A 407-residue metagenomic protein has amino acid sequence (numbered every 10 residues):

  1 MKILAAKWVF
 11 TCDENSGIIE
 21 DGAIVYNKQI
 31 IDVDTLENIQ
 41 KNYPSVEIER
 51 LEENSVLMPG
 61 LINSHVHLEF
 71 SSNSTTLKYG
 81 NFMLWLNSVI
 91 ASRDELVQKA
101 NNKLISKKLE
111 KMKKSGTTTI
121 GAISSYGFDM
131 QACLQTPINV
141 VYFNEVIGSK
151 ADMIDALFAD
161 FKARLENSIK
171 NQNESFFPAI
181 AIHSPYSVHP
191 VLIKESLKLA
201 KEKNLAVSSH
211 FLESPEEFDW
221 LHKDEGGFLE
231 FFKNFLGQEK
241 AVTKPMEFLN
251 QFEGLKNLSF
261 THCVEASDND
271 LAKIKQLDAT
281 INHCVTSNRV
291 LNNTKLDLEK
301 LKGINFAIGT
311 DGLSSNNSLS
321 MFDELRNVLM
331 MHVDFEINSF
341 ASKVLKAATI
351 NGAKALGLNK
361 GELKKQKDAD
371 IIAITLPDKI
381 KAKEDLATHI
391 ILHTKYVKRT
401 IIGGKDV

Functional and structural regions predicted by a protein language model:
M1-N42, K354, L358, I401 (+1 more regions): N-terminal metal-binding scaffold of metallo-dependent hydrolase/deaminase domains
K2-A5, K41-L84, S106, E110 (+1 more regions): Replace "His-x-His-based motif
V25, V56-L57, S74-P137, A159-N173: Alpha-helical scaffold segments that flank or form the walls of functional sites
H67, S125, E145-S149, H183-P185 (+4 more regions): Active-site beta-loop-alpha junctions enriched in small/polar residues
S72-K103, V141-I147, S214-K256, V328-N338: Active-site gating loops and adjacent loop-to-helix segments of metal-dependent hydrolytic enzymes
S106, Q131-Q135, A159-T280, N292-F306 (+1 more regions): Histidine/acidic residue-rich metal-binding segments in metalloenzymes
Q251-G254, D297-P377, T394: His/Asp/Glu-enriched, well-ordered alpha-helical/loop segment that forms or immediately abuts the divalent-metal
A369-V407: C-terminal cap of metal-dependent C-N hydrolases
